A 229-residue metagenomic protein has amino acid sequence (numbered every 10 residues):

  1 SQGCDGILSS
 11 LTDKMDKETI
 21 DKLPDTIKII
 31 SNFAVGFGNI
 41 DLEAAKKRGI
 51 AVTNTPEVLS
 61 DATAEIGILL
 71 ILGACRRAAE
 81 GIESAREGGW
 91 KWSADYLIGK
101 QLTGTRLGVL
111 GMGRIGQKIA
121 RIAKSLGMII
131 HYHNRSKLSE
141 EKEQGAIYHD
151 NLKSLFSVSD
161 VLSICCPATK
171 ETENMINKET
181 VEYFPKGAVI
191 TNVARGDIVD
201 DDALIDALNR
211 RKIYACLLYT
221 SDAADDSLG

Functional and structural regions predicted by a protein language model:
S1-T53, S157, N177: An N-terminal-biased, well-structured beta-alpha scaffold segment characteristic of Rossmann-like dinucleotide-binding
K14-E18, S136-S221: Rossmann-like adenosine-cofactor binding region
P56-R106, R121-I122: Phosphate-binding beta-alpha-beta segment of Rossmann-like dinucleotide-binding domains, i.e., the NAD(P)
M112: Glycine-rich Rossmann-fold phosphate-binding loop(s) that bind the pyrophosphate of adenine dinucleotide cofactors
I115: Hydrophobic/small residue at the entry helix of a nucleotide-binding pocket
H131: Conserved beta-strand positions in the Rossmann-like core of class I SAM-dependent methyltransferases
Y219-G229: Single conserved hydrophobic/aromatic residue that forms the stacking wall/gate of nucleotide- or nucleobase-binding
